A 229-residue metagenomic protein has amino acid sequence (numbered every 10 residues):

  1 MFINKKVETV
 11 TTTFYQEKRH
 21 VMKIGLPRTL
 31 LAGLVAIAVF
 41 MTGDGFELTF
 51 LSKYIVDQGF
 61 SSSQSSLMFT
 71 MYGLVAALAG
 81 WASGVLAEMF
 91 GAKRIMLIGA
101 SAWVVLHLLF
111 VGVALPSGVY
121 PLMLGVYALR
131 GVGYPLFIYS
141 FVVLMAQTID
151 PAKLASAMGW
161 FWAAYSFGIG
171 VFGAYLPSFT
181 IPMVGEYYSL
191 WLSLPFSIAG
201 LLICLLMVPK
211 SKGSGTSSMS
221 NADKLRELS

Functional and structural regions predicted by a protein language model:
I24-G73: Helix-loop boundary and gating motifs at the non-cytosolic
A38, Y120-L136: Hydrophobic core of transmembrane alpha-helices in multi-pass small-molecule transporters, especially MFS/SLC-type
G73-W81, G170-V171: Residue-level signature of mid-helix packing/kink "hotspots" within the transmembrane helices of 12-pass Major
G80-G91, I181: Helix-to-loop junctions at the C-terminal end of transmembrane segments in multipass secondary transporters
S101-S117: C-terminal ends and interior cores of transmembrane alpha-helices in multi-pass membrane transporters/permeases
L136-I149: Intracellular juxtamembrane helix-capping segments at the cytosolic ends of symmetry-related transmembrane helices
S189-L205: Symmetry-related core transmembrane helices of the 12-TM Major Facilitator Superfamily/SLC fold
